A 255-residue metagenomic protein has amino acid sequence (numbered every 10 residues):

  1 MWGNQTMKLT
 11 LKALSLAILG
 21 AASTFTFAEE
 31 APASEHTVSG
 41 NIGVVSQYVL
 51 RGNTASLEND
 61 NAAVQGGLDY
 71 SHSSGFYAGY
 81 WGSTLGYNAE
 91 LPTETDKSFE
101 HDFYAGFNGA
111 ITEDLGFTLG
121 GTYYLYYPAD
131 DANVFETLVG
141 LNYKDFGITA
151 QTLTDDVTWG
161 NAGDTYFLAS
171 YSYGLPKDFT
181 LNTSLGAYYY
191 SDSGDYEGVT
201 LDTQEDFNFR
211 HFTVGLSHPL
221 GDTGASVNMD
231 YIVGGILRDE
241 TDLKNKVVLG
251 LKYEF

Functional and structural regions predicted by a protein language model:
W2-A13, A22-F255: Outer-membrane beta-barrel proteins
